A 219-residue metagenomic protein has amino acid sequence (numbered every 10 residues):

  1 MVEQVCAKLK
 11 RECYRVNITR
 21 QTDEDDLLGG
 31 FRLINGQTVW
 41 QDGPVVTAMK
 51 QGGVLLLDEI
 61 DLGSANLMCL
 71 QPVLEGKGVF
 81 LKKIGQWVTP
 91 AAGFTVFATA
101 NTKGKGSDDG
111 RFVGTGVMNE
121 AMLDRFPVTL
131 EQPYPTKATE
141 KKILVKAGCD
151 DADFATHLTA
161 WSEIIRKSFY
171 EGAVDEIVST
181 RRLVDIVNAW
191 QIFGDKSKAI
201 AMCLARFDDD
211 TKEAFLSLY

Functional and structural regions predicted by a protein language model:
M1-Y219: C-terminal regulatory/interaction module of P-loop NTP-utilizing enzymes
